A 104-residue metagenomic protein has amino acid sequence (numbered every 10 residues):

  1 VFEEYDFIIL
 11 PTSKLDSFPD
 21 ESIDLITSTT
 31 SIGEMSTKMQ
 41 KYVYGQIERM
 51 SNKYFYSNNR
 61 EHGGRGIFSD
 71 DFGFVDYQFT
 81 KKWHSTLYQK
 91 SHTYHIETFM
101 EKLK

Functional and structural regions predicted by a protein language model:
V1-P19: S-adenosyl-L-methionine
D16, E34-M35, G63-G66: Flexible loop/turn segments at secondary-structure boundaries
E21, Q46-S51: Short, conserved loop/helix-junction motifs that constitute active-site signature segments in enzyme catalytic cores
T27: A conserved beta-strand element that flanks and buttresses the S-adenosyl-L-methionine
S31: Hydrophobic adenine-recognition pocket in adenosine-nucleotide-binding enzymes
E34-I47: A short, conserved alpha-helix within the catalytic core of class I
S51-G64: Conserved beta-strand signature within the Rossmann-like core of class I S-adenosyl-L-methionine
G73-K104: Rossmann-like AdoMet/SAM-dependent catalytic core
